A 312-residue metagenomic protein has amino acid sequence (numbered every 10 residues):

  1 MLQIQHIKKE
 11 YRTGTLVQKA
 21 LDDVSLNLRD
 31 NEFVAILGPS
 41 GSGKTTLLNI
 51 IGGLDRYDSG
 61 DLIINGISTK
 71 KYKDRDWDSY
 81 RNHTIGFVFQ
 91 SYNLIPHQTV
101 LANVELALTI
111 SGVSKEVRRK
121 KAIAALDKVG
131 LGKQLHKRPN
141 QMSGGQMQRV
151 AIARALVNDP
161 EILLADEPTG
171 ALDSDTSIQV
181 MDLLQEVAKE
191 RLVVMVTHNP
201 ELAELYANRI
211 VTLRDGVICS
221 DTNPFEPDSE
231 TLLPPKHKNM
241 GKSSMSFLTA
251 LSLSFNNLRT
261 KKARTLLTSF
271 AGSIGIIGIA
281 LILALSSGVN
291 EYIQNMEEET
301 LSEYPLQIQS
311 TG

Functional and structural regions predicted by a protein language model:
G52: Helix-to-loop junction immediately C-terminal to a conserved catalytic motif
I67-S68, E105, T109, E116-K133: Conserved ABC ATPase "signature" region
S79, R138-Q148: Conserved ABC ATPase signature
N82, K137-N140, V157-N158, K189: Conserved signature/switch motifs of ABC ATPase nucleotide-binding domains
H83, L183-M195: Conserved catalytic loops of ABC-family nucleotide-binding domains
L163-D166: Catalytic Walker B motif of ABC-type/P-loop ATPase nucleotide-binding domains
R264, I277-Q307: Alpha-helical transmembrane segments
